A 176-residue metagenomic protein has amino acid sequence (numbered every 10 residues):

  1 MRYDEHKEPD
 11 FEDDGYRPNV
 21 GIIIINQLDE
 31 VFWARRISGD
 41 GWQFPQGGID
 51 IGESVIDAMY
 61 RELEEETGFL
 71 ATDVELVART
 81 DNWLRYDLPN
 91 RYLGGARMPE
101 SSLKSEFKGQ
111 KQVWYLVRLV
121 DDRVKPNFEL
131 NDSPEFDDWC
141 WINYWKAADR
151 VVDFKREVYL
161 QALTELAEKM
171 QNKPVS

Functional and structural regions predicted by a protein language model:
M1-G21, K104-S105: Acidic, metal-coordinating catalytic segment for phosphate/diphosphate chemistry, firing primarily on the Nudix
E30-V31: Entry beta-strands of beta-propeller and related beta-repeat scaffolds
Q43-G47: A short gly/proline-enriched turn/hairpin at secondary-structure junctions
I49-D153: Unchanged
Y144-S176: Charged phosphate-binding loop/patch that engages nucleotide di/tri-phosphates or the phosphate backbone of nucleic
